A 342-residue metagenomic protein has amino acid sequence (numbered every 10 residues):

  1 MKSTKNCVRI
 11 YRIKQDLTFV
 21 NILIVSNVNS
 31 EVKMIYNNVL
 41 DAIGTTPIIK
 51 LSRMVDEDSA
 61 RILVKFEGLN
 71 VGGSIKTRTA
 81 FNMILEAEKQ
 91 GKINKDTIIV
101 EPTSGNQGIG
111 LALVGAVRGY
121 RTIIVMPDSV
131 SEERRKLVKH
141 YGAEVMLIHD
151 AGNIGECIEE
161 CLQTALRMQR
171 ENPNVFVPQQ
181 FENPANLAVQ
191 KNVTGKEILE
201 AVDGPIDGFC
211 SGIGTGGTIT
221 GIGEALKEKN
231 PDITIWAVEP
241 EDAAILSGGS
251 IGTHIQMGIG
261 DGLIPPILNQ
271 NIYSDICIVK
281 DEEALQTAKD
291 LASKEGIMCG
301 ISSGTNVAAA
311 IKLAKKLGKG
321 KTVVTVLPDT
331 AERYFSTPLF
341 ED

Functional and structural regions predicted by a protein language model:
S3, Q15: Cationic, low-complexity basic patches in intrinsically disordered or flexible, solvent-exposed regions
C7, Y11, V28-D342: PLP-dependent amino-acid enzyme catalytic core
R12, V20-N21: Generic low-polarity alpha-helical segments
I22-I24, V28: Intrinsic disorder/low-complexity segments in short proteins, especially the signal peptide and propeptide regions
